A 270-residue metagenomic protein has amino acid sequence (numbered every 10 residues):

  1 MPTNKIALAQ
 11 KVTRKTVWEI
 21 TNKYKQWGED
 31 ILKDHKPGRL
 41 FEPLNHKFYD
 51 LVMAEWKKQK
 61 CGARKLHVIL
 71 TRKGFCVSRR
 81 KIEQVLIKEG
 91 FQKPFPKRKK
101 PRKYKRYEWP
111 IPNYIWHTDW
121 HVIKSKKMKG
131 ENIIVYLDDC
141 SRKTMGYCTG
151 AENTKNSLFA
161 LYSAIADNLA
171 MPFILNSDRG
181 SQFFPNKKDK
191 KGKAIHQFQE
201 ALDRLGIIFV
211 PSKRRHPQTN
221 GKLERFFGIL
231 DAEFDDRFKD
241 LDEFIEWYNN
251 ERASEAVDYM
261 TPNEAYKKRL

Functional and structural regions predicted by a protein language model:
T3-E55: Short, basic alpha-helical/linker "hinge" immediately adjacent to a nucleic-acid-recognition surface
I6, V17-I20, G28, V52 (+11 more regions): Mobile genetic element proteins and their domesticated derivatives, centered on retroelements and DNA transposons
L32-W116, K193-H196, T261, Y266-K267: Basic, flexible linker segments flanking DNA-binding modules in nucleic acid-interacting mobile-element proteins
C76, R80, I87-K143, A151 (+2 more regions): Mobile-element integrase/transposase regions, centering on the N-terminal DNA-binding/Zn-coordinating module
R142-Y147, V210-P211: Short small-residue beta-strand/loop micro-motif enriched in glycine and branched aliphatics
C148-T149, P185-K191: Short, solvent-exposed loop/turn segments at secondary-structure boundaries
S177-R179, K188-A232, E264-K267: RNase H-like two-metal-ion nuclease catalytic core shared by retroviral integrases and related mobile-element nucleases
L205, G228-L270: C-terminal domain-tail junction helix/linker
